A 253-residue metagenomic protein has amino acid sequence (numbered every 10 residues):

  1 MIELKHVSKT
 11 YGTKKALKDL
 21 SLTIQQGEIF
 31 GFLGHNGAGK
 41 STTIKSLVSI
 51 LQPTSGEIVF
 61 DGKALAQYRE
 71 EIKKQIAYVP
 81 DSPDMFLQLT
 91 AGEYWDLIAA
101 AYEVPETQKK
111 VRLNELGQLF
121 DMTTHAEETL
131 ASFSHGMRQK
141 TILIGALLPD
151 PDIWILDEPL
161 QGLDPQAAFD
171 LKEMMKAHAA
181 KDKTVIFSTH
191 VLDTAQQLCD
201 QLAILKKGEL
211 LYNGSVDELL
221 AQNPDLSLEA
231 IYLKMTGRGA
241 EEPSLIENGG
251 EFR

Functional and structural regions predicted by a protein language model:
H35-G39: Walker A (P-loop) phosphate-binding loop of ABC-type ATPase nucleotide-binding domains
G56-Q67, E71-I72: Conserved ABC transporter NBD signature motif
D96, A100, T107-H125: Conserved ABC ATPase "signature" region
W154-E158: Catalytic Walker B motif of ABC-type/P-loop ATPase nucleotide-binding domains
N213-G214: ABC ATPase "signature
